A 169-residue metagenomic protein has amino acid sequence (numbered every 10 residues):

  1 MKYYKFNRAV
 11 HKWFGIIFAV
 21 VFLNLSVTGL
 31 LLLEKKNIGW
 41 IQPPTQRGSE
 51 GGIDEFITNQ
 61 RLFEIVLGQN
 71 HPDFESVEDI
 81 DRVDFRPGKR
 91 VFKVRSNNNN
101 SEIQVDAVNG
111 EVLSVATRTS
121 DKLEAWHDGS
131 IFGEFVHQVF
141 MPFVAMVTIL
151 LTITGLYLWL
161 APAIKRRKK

Functional and structural regions predicted by a protein language model:
M1-K169: Conserved histidines in hydrophobic membrane contexts and catalytic metal-binding motifs
